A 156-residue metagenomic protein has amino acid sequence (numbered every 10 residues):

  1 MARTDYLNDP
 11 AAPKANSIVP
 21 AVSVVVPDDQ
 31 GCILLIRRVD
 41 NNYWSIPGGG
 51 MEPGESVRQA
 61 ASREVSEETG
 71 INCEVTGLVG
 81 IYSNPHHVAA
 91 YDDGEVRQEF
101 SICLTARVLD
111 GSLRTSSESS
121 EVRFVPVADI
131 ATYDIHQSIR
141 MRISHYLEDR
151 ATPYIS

Functional and structural regions predicted by a protein language model:
M1-S23, G94: Acidic, metal-coordinating catalytic segment for phosphate/diphosphate chemistry, firing primarily on the Nudix
V19, N41, I46, C73 (+1 more regions): Short connector loops at helix/strand junctions that flank enzyme active sites, especially segments positioning acidic
P20-V22, G31, Q98-I102, S120: Change "...and in nucleic-acid phosphodiester-cleaving endonucleases..." to "...and in nucleic-acid processing enzymes
V26, C103-R107, F124-P126: Short, well-ordered beta-strand micro-motif
D28, C32-E68: Conserved Nudix-box catalytic region and its N-terminal flanking loop in Nudix hydrolases and closely related
N42-Y43, R114-S156: Nudix hydrolase/Nudix homology domain
N72-I81: A short coil-to-beta-strand element that immediately follows conserved catalytic motifs
N84-S112: Active-site-adjacent beta-strand/loop module that shapes the phosphate/pyrophosphate-binding cleft
